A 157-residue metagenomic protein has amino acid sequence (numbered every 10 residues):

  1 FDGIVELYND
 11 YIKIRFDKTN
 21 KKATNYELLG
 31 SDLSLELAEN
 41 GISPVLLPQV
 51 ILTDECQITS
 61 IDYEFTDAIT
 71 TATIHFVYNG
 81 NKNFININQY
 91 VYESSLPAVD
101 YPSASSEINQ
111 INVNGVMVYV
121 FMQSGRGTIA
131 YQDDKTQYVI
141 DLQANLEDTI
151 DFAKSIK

Functional and structural regions predicted by a protein language model:
F1, C56-Q57, T136, K157: Residue-level recognition of well-ordered secondary-structure positions
F1-I12: Membrane-interacting alpha-helical segments
V5, K22, Y26, L142-N145: Intrinsic-disorder-associated interaction segments
E6, Y92, Q137-Y138: Aromatic-residue detector
I12, D17-S124, T128, Q132: Short, solvent-exposed recognition patches
D134-K157: Surface-exposed amphipathic alpha-helical segments
